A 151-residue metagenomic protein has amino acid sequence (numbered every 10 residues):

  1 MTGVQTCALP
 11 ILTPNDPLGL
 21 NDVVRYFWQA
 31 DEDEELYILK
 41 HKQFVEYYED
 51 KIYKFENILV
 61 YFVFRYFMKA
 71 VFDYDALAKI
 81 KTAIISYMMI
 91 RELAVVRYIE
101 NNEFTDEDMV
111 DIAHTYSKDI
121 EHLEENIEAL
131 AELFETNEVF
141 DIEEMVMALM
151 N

Functional and structural regions predicted by a protein language model:
T2-L9: Short, small-residue-biased leader/transition segments that mark boundaries at the very start of proteins
I11-N151: Substrate-recognition/cap regions that form aromatic- and gly/pro-loop-enriched pockets for small-molecule ligands
